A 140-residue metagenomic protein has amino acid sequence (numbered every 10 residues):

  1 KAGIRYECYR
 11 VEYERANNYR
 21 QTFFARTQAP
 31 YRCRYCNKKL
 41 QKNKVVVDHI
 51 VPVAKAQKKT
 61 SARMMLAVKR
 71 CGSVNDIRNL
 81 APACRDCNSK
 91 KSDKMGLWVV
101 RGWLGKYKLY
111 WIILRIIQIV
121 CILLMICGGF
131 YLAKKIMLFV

Functional and structural regions predicted by a protein language model:
K1-C8, N75, K90-V140: Extended charged
K1-N37, L66-V74: Short, charged surface segments at domain edges that flank catalytic/cofactor-binding sites
R32, V46, A83: The −1 position to Zn-ligating cysteines in a subset of zinc-ribbon hairpins
N37, R85-N88: Cys/His-coordinated zinc-binding microdomains
N37-L80, M95-L97, W103: Histidine-centered nuclease catalytic patch
V53, C87-K90: Phosphate/oxyanion-binding loops and surfaces in catalytic or ligand/nucleic-acid-binding neighborhoods
